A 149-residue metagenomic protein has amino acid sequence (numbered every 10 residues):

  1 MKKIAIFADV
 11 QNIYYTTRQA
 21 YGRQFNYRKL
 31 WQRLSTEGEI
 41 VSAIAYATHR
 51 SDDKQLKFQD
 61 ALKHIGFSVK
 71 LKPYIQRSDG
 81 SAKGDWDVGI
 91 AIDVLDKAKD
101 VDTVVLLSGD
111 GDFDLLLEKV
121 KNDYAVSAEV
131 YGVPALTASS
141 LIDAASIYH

Functional and structural regions predicted by a protein language model:
M1-W86, V126-S127: Domain-level signal for Mg2+-assisted phosphodiester chemistry and nucleotide/NA-binding surfaces in nucleic-acid
S51-H149: Nuclease catalytic cores that cleave nucleic-acid phosphodiester bonds, predominantly acidic two-metal-ion
